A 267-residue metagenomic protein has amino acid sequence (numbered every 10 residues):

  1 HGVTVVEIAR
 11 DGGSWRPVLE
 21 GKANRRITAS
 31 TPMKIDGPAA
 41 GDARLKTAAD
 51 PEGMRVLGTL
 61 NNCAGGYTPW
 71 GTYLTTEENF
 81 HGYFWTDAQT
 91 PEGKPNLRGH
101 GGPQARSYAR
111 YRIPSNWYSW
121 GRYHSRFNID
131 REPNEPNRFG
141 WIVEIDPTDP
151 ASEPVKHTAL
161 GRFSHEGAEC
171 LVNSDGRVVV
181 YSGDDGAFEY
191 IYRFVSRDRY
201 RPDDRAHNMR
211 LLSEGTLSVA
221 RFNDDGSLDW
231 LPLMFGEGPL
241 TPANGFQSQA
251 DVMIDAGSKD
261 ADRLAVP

Functional and structural regions predicted by a protein language model:
H1-P267: Conserved small-residue
